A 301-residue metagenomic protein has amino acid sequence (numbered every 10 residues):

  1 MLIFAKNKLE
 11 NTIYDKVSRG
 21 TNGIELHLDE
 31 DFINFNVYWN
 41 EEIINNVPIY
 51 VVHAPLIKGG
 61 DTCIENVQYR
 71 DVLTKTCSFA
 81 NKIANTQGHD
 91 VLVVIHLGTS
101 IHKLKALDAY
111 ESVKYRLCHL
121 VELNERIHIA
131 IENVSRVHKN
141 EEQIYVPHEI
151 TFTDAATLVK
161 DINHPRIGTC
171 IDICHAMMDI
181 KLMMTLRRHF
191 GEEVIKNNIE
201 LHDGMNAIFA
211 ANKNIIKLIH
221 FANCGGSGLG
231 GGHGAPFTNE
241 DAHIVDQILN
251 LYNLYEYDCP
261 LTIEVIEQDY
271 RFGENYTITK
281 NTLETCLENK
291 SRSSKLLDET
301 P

Functional and structural regions predicted by a protein language model:
M1-N7, N22-L26, P48-A54, V91-I95 (+4 more regions): Hydrophobic faces of well-ordered beta-strands that scaffold small-molecule active sites in alpha/beta enzyme cores
M1-N81, E288-P301: N-terminal pre-domain/capping segments
K6-E10, H27-D31, A54-I57, G98-S100 (+4 more regions): Active-site beta-loop-alpha junctions enriched in small/polar residues
L9-E10, N34-Y38, N66-A80, L107-L120 (+4 more regions): Well-ordered, non-membrane alpha-helical segments in soluble/globular domains
I44-P55, L117-N124, A156-I162, H243-L254: Alpha-helix-loop-beta-strand connector modules within alpha/beta enzyme cores
I44-Y50, S78-L92, E122-I129, P165 (+2 more regions): Structural alpha-beta junctions
G59-R70, L104-L107, E142-F152, H175-D258: Gly/Pro-rich active-site loop or hairpin
D61-I171, M178, N275, T282: Active-site acidic/histidine proton-transfer and metal-coordination neighborhood in alpha/beta enzyme cores
